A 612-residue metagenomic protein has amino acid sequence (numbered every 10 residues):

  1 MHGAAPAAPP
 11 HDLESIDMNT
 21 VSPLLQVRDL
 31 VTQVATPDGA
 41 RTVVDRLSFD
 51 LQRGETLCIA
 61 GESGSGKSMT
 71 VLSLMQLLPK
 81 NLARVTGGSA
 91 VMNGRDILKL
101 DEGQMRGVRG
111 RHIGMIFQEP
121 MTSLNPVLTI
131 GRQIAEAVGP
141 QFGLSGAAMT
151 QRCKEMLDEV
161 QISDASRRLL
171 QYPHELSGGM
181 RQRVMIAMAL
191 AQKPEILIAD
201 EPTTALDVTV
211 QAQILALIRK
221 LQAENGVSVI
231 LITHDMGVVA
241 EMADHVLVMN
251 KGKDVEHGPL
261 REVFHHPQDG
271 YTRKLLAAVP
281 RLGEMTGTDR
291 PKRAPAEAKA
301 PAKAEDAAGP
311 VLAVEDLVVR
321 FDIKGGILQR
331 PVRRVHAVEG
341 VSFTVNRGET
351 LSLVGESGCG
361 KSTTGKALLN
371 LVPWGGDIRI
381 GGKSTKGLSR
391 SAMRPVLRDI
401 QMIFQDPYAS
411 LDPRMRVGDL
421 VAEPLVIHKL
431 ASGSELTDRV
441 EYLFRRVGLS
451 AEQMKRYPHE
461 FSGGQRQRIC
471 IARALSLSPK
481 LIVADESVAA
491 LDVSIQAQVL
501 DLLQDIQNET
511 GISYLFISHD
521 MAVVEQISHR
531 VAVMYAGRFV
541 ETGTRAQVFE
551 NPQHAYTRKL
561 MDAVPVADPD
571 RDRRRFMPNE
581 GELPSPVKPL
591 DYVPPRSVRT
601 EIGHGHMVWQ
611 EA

Functional and structural regions predicted by a protein language model:
V21-P23, S163-R167, L260-A313, D322-Q329 (+2 more regions): Short catalytic/signature loops enriched in Gly
V85-D96, G376-T385, V396: Conserved ABC transporter NBD signature motif
D96, A148-R167, S384, E435-E452 (+1 more regions): Conserved ABC ATPase "signature" region
Q171-L176, M180, Y457-F461, Q465: Conserved ABC ATPase signature
A191-E195, S476-K480, Q496: A short, proline-enriched helix->beta-strand linker immediately N-terminal to the Walker B motif in ABC-type P-loop
H245, H257, R530, T542: Short, glycine/charged-rich "phosphate-handling" switch motifs in NTP-dependent and phosphotransfer domains
